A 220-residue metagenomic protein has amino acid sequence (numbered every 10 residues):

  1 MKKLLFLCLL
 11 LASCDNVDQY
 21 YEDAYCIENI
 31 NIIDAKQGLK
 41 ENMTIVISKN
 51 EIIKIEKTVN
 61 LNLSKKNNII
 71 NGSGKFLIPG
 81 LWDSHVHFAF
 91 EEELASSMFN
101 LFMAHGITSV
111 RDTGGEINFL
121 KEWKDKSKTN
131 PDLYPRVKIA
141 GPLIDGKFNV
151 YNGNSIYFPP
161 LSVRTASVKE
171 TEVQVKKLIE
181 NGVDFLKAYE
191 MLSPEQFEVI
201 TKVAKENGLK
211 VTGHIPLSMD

Functional and structural regions predicted by a protein language model:
K2-K3, K187: A general lysine-centric signal
K3-A12: Sec-dependent N-terminal signal peptides
C14-L63: N-terminal metal-binding scaffold of metallo-dependent hydrolase/deaminase domains
Y25, N62-E93, M103, T108: Replace "His-x-His-based motif
I33-E41, K54-I55, I78-G80, A89-E91 (+1 more regions): Short, solvent-exposed loop/turn elements at domain surfaces
M43-T44, N67-N68, P135: Extracytoplasmic/periplasmic beta-strand context in beta-sandwich domains, especially the cupredoxin/COX2 CuA-binding
G72, L81, M98-D220: Divalent-metal coordination cores built from histidine and acidic residues
